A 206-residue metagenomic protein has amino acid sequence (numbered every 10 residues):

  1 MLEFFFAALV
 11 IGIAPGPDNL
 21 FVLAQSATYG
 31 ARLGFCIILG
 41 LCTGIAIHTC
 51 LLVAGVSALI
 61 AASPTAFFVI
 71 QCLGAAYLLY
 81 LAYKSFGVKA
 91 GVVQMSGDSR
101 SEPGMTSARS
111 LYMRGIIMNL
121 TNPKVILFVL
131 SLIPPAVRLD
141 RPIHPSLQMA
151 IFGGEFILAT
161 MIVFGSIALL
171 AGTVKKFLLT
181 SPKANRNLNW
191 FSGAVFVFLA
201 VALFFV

Functional and structural regions predicted by a protein language model:
M1-F68, S131-F152, F156-I157: Juxtamembrane transmembrane-helix termini in multi-pass membrane transport proteins
L9, I13, A46-I47, Y83 (+4 more regions): Hydrophobic/aromatic residues within the transmembrane alpha-helices of Major Facilitator Superfamily
L33-L111, L170: Membrane helix-loop-helix hairpins that form the core translocation module of multi-pass transporters
A62-V93, V163-I167, K175-V206: Selective transmembrane alpha-helices of multi-pass membrane proteins
R109-I116, N122: Anionic-ligand binding region
Q148-G172: Hydrophobic alpha-helical transmembrane segments of multi-pass membrane transport proteins, especially secondary
